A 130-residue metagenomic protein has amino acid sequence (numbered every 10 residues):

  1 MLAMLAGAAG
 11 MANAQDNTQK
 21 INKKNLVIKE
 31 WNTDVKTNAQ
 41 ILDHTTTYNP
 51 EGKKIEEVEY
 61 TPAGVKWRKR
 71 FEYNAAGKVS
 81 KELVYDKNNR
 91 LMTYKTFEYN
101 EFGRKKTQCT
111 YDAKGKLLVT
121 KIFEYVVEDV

Functional and structural regions predicted by a protein language model:
M1-D16: Bacterial Sec-dependent N-terminal signal peptides
Q15-V130: Buried hydrophobic residues that stabilize the cores of well-folded domains
